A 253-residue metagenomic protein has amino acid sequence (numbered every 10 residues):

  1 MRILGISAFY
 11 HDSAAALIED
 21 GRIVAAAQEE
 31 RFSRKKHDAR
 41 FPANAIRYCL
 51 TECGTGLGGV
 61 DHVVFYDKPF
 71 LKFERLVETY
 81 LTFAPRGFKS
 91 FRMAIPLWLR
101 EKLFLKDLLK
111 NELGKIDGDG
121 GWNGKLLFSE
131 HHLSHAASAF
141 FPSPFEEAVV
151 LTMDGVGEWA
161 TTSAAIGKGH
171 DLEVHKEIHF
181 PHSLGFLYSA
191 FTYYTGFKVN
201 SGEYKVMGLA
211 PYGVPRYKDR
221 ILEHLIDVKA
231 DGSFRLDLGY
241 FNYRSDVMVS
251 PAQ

Functional and structural regions predicted by a protein language model:
M1-Q253: Short acidic/glycine-rich loops and adjacent helix/strand connectors that line catalytic pockets where negatively
